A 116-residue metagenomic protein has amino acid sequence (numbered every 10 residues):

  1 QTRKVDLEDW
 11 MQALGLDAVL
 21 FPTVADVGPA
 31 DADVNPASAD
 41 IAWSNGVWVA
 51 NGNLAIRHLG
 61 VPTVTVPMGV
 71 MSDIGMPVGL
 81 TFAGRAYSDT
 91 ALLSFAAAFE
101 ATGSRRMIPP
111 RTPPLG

Functional and structural regions predicted by a protein language model:
Q1-H58, A91, P110-L115: Serine-dependent amide/ester hydrolase catalytic core
R57-G116: Structural helix-boundary/capping segments
